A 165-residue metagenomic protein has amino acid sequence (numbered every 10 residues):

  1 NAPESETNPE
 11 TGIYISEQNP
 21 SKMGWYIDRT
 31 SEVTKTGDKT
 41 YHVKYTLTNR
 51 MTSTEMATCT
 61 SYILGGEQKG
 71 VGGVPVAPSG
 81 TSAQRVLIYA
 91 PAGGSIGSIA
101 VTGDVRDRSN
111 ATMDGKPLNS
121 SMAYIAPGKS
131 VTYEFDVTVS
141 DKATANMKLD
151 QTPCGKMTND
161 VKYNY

Functional and structural regions predicted by a protein language model:
N1-Y165: Lumenal/extracellular ectodomains and adaptor appendage modules of the eukaryotic vesicle/secretory system
